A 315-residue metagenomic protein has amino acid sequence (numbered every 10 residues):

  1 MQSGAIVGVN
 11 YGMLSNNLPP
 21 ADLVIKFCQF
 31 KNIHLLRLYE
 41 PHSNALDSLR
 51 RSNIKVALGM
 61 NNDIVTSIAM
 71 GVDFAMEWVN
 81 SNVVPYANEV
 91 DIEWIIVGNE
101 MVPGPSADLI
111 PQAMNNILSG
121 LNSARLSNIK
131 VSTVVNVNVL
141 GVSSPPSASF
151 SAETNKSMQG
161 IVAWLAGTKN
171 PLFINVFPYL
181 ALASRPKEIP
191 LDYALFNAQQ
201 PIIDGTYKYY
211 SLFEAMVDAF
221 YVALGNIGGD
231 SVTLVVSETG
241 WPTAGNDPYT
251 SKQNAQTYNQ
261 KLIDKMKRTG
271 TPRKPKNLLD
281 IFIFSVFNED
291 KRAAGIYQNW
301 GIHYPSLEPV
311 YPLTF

Functional and structural regions predicted by a protein language model:
M1-R37: Boundary/entry segment of secreted carbohydrate-active catalytic domains
G12-F27, V72-P85, N155-Q159, K265: Short, acidic/polar
G12-L14, P41, N61-D63, E100 (+4 more regions): Active-site beta-loop-alpha junctions enriched in small/polar residues
L36, I95, L172, V236-E238 (+1 more regions): Conserved, mostly hydrophobic/aromatic
A45-E153, V236: Substrate-binding cleft of extracellular glycoside hydrolase catalytic domains
P105-L234: Noncatalytic carbohydrate-binding groove/subsite architecture in carbohydrate-active enzymes
V232-T243: Acidic/histidine-rich, metal-coordinating catalytic segments
A244-F315: Aromatic-rich peripheral "rim/lid" segments of glycoside hydrolase catalytic domains that contact and position glycan
